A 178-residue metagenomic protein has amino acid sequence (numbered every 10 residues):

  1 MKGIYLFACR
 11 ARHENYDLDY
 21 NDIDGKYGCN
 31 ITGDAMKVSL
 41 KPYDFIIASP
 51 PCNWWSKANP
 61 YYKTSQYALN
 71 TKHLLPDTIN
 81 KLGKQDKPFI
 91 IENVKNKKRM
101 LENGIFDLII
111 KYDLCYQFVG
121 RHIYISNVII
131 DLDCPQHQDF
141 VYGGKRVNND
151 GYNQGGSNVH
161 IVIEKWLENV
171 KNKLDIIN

Functional and structural regions predicted by a protein language model:
M1-G3: Residues that mark the start of a beta-strand
Y5-A11: Class I SAM-dependent methyltransferase "Motif I" SAM/SAH-binding loop
F7, V38-P42, C52-N178: Class I S-adenosyl-L-methionine
R12-K41: Adenosine-cofactor binding site in Rossmann-like domains, unifying the SAM/SAH pocket of S-adenosylmethionine-dependent
L18, F45, P88: Hydrophobic "anchor" residues on beta-strands that sit immediately upstream of conserved functional sites
A48-S49: A short beta-strand submotif of the Rossmann-like class I SAM-dependent methyltransferase core that lines
